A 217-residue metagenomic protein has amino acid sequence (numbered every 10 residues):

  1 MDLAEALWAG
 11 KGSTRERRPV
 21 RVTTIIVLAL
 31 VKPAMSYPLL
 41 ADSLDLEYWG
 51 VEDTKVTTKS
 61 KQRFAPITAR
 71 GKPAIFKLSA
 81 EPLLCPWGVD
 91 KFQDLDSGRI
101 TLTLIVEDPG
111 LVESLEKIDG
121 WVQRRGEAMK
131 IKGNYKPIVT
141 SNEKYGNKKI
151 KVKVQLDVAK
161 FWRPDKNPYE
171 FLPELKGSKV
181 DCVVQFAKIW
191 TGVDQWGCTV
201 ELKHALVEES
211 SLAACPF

Functional and structural regions predicted by a protein language model:
P19-A29: Compositionally biased low-complexity segments, especially N-terminal hydrophobic helices that form the hydrophobic
L30-K151: OB-fold ssDNA-binding interfaces and closely related basic DNA-contact patches used across DNA replication/repair
A34-M35, S211-F217: Acidic, gly/ser/pro-rich intrinsically disordered tails
S43, K61, D165-K166, Q195-C198 (+1 more regions): Short coil/turn segments at secondary-structure boundaries
G146-T199, K203-E208: Extended serine/threonine-enriched, polar tracts that run as long, contiguous segments within proteins
